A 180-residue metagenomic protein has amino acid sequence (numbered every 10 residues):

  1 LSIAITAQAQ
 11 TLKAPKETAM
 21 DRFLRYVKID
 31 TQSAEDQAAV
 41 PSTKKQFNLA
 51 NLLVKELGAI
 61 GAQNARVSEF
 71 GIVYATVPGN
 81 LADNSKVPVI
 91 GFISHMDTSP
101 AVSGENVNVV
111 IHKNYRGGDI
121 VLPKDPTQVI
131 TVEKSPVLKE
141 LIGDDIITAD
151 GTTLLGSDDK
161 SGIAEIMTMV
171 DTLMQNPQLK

Functional and structural regions predicted by a protein language model:
L1-A4: Bacterial N-terminal signal peptides
A7-T11: Boundary at the C-terminal end of the N-terminal hydrophobic targeting segment
L12, K16-A19, S42-Q46, A50 (+1 more regions): Generic structural signal for well-ordered, non-membrane alpha-helical segments in soluble metabolic enzymes
K16-K44, T148: N-terminal capping segment at the start of a domain
M20, L24, N51-V54, I163-D171: Predominant activation on well-ordered alpha-helical scaffold segments within soluble catalytic domains
K28-Q32, K55-Q63, D171-L179: Generic secondary-structure signature for well-ordered alpha-helical cores
A38-V87, G91-I93, D97: A non-catalytic alpha/beta surface segment that caps or lines the substrate-entry region of metallo-dependent hydrolase
N84-L179: Active-site metal-coordination/substrate-binding segment of hydrolases, especially metallo-dependent peptidases
